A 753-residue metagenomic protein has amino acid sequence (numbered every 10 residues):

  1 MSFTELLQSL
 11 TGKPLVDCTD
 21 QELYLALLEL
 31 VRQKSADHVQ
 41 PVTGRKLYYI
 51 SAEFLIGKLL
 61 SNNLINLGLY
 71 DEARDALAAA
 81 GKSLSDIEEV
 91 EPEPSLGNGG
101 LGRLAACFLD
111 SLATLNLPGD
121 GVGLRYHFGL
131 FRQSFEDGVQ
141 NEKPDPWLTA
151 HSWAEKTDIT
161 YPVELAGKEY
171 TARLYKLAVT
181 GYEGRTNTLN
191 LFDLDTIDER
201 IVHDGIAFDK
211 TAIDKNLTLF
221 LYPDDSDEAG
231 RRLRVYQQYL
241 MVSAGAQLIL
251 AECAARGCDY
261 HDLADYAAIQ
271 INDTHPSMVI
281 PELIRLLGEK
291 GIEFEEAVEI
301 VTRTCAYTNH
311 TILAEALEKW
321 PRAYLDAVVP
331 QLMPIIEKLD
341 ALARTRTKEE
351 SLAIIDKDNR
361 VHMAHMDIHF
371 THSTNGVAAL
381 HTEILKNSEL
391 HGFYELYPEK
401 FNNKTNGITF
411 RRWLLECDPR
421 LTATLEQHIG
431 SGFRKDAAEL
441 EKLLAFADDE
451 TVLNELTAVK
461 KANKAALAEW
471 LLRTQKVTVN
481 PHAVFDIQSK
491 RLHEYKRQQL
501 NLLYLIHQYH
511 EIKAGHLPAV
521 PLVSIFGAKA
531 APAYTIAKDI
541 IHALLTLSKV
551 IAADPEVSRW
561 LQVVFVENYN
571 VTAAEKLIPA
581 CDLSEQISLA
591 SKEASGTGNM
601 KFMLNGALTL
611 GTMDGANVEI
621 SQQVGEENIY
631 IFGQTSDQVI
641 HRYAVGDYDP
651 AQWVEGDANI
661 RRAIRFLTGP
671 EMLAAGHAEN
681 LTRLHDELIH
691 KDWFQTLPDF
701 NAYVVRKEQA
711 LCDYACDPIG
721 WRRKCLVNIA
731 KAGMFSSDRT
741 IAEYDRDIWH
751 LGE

Functional and structural regions predicted by a protein language model:
M1-E753: A conserved ligand/cofactor-binding region detector
